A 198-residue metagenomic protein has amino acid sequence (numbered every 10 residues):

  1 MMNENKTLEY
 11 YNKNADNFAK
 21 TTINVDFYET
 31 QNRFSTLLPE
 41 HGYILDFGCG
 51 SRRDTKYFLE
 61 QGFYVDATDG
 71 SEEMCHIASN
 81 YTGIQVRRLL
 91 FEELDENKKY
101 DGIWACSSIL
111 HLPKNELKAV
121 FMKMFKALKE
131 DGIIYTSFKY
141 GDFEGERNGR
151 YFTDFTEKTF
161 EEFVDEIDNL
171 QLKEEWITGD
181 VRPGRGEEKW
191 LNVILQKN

Functional and structural regions predicted by a protein language model:
M1-K98, N115-A119, K123, I133-N198: Class I (Rossmann-like) S-adenosyl-L-methionine-dependent methyltransferase catalytic domain, capturing the SAM-binding
D101: Conserved acidic residues
W104-A105: A conserved beta-strand element that flanks and buttresses the S-adenosyl-L-methionine
S108: Hydrophobic adenine-recognition pocket in adenosine-nucleotide-binding enzymes
P113, L128-K129: Helix-to-beta-strand junctions that scaffold the AdoMet/dcAdoMet cofactor pocket in Class I SAM-dependent enzymes
